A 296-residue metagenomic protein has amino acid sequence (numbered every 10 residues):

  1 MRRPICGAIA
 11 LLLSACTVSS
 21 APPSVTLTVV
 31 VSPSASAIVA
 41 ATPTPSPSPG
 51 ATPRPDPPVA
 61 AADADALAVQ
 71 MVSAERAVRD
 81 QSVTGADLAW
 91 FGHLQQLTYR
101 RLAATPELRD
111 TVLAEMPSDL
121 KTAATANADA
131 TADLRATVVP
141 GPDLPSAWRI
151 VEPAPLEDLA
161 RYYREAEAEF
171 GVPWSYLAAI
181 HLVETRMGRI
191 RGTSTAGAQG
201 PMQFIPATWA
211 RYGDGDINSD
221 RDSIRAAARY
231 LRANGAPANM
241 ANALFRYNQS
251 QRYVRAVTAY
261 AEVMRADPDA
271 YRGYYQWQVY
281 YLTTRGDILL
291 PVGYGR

Functional and structural regions predicted by a protein language model:
M1-E165, Q251, A259-R296: Cell-wall glycan-active module
W90, L94, A179-L182, A226 (+2 more regions): Amphipathic alpha-helical interaction segments
P106-T111, G171-A179, G192, A236-Y247 (+1 more regions): Surface-exposed patches in mature extracellular/periplasmic domains of secreted proteins
I150, A154-E169, S175, G188 (+3 more regions): Alpha-helical segment that forms one wall of the substrate-binding/catalytic cleft in peptidoglycan-active domains
E169-P173, G197, L290-P291: Extracellular/periplasmic catalytic domains that process cell-envelope and extracellular macromolecules
T185: Conserved alpha-helical segments that form or flank metal/cofactor-binding pockets of metalloenzymes
T195-P201: Extracytoplasmic ligand-binding site segments that recognize negatively charged/polar headgroups
